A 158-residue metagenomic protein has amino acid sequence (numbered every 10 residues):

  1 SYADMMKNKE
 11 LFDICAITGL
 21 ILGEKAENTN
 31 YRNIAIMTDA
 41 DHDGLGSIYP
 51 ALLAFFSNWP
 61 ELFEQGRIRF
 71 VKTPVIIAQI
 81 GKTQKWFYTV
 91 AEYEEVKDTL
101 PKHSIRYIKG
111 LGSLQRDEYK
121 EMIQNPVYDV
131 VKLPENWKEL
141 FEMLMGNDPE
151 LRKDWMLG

Functional and structural regions predicted by a protein language model:
S1-G158: Conserved phosphate-chemistry cores used by DNA topoisomerases
